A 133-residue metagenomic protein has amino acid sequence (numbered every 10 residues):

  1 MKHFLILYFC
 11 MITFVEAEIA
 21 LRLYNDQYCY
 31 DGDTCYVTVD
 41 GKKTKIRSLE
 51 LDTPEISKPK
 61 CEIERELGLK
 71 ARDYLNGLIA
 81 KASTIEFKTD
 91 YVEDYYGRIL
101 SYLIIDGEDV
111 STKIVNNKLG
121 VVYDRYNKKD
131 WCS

Functional and structural regions predicted by a protein language model:
K2-H3, D40: Structural motif marking the loop-to-transmembrane transition
H3-T13: Sec-dependent N-terminal signal peptides
F14-S133: Small beta-barrel nucleic-acid-binding modules, primarily SNase/OB-fold domains and secondarily Tudor-like barrels
